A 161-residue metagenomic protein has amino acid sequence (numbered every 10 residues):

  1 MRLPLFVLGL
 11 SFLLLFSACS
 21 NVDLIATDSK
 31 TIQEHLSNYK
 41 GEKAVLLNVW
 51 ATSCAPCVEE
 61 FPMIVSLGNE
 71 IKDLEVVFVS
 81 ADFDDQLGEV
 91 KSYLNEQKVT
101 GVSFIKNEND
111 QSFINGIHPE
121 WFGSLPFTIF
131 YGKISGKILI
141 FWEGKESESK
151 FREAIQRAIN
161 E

Functional and structural regions predicted by a protein language model:
M1-L5: Positively charged n-region of N-terminal signal peptides that target proteins for export
V7-S17: Bacterial N-terminal signal peptides
D23-V45, V65: A short beta-strand-turn-helix
K43-V45, V49-S53, F83: Short pre-active-site segment immediately N-terminal to redox-active cysteine/selenocysteine motifs in thiol-based
V49-S66: Conserved redox-active cysteine motifs that mediate thiol-disulfide chemistry, especially di-cysteine Cys-X(1-2)-Cys
F61-Q97, D110-I114: Structural microenvironment flanking redox-active thiols in thiol-disulfide oxidoreductases
L94-L125: Short, internal strand/loop/helix patches that form the active-site neighborhood or redox-interaction surface
L125-E161: Thiol-/selenol-based redox modules, centered on thioredoxin-like and closely related oxidoreductase domains
